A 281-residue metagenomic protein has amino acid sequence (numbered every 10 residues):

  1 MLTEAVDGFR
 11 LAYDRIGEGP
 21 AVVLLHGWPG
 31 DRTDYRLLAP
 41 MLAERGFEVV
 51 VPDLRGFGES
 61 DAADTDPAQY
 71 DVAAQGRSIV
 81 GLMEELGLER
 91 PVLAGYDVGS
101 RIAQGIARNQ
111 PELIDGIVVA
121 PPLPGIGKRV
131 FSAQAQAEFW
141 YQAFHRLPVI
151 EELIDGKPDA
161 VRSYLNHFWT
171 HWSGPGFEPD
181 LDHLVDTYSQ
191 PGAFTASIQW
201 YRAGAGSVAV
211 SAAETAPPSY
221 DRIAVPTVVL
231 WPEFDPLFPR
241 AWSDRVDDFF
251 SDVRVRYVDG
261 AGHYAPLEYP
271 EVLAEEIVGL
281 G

Functional and structural regions predicted by a protein language model:
M1-V22, E44-F47, D66, L88 (+2 more regions): Alpha/beta-hydrolase fold catalytic core
F9-L11, D34, F57-R90, A94 (+3 more regions): Flexible "cap/lid" subdomain of the alpha/beta-hydrolase fold that forms the substrate-access gate
A12-A62, L82: Conserved HGGG/HGGXW glycine-rich cap/lid loop of the alpha/beta-hydrolase fold
G27, D97, L267-E268: Conserved acidic functional residues
W28, L123, Y264: Active-site pre-Tyr helix/loop in NAD(P)-dependent dehydrogenases
D53, G105, E268: Acidic donor-binding helix in nucleotide-sugar-dependent glycosyltransferases
A261-P270: Catalytic histidine-centered segment of alpha/beta-hydrolase-like enzymes
